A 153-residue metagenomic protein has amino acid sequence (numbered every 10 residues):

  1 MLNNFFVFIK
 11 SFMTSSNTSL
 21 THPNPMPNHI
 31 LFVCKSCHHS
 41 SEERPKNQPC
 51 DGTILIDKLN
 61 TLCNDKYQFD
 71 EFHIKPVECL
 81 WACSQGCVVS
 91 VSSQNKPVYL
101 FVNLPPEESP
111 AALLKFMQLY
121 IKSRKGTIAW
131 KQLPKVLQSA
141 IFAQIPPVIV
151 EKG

Functional and structural regions predicted by a protein language model:
M1-S19: N-terminal amphipathic/basic-hydrophobic helices that include classical n-h-c signal peptides and signal-anchor
T14-S41: N-terminal, Lys/Arg- and Ser/Thr-rich interaction peptides
H22-F32, N60-A82: Immediate flanking context of iron-sulfur cluster ligation sites
L31-E43, K75-S93: Local cysteine-cluster metal-coordination motifs and their immediate loop/turn environment, predominantly Fe-S cluster
C34-E71: Small-residue-enriched alpha-helical segments and adjacent helix-cap loops that form tight helix-helix packing
P49-L55, K96-L104: Short cysteine/histidine-rich metal-coordination sites, predominantly Zn2+-binding motifs
N64-C79, P105-P134: Short Fe-S-cluster ligation motifs
S84-Q85, S90-K96, M117-G153: Short flanking/linker segments adjacent to small metal-binding domains or redox-active Cys/His motifs
